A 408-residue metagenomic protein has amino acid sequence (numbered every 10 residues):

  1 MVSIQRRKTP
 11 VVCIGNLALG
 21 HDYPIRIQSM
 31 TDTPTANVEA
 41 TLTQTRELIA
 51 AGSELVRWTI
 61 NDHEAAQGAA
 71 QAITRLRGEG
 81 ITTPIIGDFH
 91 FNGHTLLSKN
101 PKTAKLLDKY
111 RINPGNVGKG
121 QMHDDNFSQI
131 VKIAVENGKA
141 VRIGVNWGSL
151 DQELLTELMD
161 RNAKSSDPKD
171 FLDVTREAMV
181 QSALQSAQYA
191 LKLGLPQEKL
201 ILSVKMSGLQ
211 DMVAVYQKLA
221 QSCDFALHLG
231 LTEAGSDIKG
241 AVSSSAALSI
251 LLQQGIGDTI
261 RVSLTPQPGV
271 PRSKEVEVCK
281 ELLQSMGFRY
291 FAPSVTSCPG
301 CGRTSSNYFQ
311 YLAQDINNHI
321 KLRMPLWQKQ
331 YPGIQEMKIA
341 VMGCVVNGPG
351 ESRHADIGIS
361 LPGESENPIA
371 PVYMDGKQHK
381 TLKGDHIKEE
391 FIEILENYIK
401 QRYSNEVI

Functional and structural regions predicted by a protein language model:
M1-S29, N318, Q328-Y331: N-terminal amphipathic alpha-helix/helix-capping segment at the start of soluble metabolic enzymes
I25-T31, V56-W58, T83-F89, D108-I112 (+6 more regions): Hydrophobic faces of well-ordered beta-strands that scaffold small-molecule active sites in alpha/beta enzyme cores
G52-R57, L106-Q121, L231, Q254-R272 (+2 more regions): Glycine-rich phosphate-binding active-site loops on the catalytic face of alpha/beta enzymes
S53-S186, L209: Active-site beta->alpha loop and helix N-cap motifs at the rims of alpha/beta catalytic domains
I85, F91-A104, Q152, Q210-Q217 (+2 more regions): Catalytic cores of alpha/beta
V131, L155, M159-Q330, I334 (+1 more regions): Catalytic alpha/beta core domains of metabolic enzymes, predominantly
V345-E351, A355-Q378: Nucleotide-binding motor/catalytic cores of P-loop/tubulin-like NTPases across gene-expression machines
E364-S365, Y373-Q401: Beta-strand/loop-dominated core regions that host nucleotide or nucleotide-derived cofactor-binding catalytic loops
